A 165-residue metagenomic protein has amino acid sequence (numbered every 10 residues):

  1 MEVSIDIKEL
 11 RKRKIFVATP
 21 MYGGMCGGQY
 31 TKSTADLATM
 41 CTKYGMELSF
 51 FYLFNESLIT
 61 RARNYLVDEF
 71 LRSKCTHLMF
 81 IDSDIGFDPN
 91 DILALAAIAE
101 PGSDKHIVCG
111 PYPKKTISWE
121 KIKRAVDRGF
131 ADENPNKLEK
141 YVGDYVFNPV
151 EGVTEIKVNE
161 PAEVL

Functional and structural regions predicted by a protein language model:
M1-R61: N-proximal low-complexity "stem/linker" segments adjacent to membrane-targeting elements
Y22-G24, I85, K114-K115: Residue-level marker for beta-strand->alpha-helix junctions and adjacent short loops that shape enzyme
R61, Y65, N90: Short, well-structured alpha-helical interface segments that form or flank functional binding sites
N64-H77: Active-site nucleotide-sugar/metal-binding loop of Leloir-type enzymes
K74-G86: Short beta-strand-to-loop acidic/aromatic patch adjacent to the donor-nucleotide binding site
D88-L165: Conserved catalytic core of nucleotide-sugar-dependent glycosyltransferases
